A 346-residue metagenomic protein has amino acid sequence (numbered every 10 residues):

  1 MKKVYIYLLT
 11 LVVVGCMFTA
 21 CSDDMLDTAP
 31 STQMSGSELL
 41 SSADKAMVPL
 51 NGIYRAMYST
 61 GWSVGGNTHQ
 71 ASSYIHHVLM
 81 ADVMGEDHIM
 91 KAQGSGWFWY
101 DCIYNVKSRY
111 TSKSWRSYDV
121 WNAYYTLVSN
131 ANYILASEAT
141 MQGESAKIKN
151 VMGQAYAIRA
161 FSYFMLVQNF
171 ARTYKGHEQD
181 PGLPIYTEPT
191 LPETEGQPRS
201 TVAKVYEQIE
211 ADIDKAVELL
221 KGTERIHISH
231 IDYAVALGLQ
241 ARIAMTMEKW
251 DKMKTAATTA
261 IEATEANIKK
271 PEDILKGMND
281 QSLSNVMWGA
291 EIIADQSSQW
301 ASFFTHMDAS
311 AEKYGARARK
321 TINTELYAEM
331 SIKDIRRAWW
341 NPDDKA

Functional and structural regions predicted by a protein language model:
M1-P30: Bacterial Sec-dependent N-terminal signal peptides
C21-V78, A257, L326, M330-S331 (+1 more regions): Membrane-proximal, proline-rich intrinsically disordered regions
Q70-M80, H230, E248, K254-A346: Hydrophobic-face positions in mid-chain alpha helices that act as interaction patches
G94-F170, S200, E218-G222: Conserved, well-structured interaction surfaces
V167-Y174, E224, T246-K249: Short coil/turn linking the two alpha-helices of tandem helical-hairpin repeats
